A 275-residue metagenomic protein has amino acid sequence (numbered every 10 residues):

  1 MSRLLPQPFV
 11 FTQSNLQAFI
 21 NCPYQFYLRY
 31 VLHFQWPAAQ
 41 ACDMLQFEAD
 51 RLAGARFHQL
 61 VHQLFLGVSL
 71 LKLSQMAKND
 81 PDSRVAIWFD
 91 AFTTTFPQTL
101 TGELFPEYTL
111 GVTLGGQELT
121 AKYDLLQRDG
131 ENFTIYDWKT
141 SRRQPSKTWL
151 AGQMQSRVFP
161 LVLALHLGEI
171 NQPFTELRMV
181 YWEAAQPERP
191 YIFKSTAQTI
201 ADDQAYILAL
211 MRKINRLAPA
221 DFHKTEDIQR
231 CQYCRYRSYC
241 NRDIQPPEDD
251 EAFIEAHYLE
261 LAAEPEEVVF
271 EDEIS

Functional and structural regions predicted by a protein language model:
M1-Q63: Charged, glycine-rich intrinsically disordered N-terminal tails and low-complexity linkers that flank
M1-Q7, L16, T113-Q117, L167 (+1 more regions): Anion-coordinating catalytic cores for phosphoryl-, nucleotidyl-, and glycosidic chemistry
F11, A164-S275: Metal-dependent nuclease catalytic regions and adjoining charged, substrate-binding loops involved in nucleic-acid end
C22, F57-H58, L125, F159 (+2 more regions): A residue-level signal for conserved active-site and pocket-lining positions in enzyme catalytic cores
F34, Q63-G67, V162-E169: Active-site catalytic microenvironments for nucleophilic, acid-base chemistry
A38-M44, S69-K72, Q144-T148, E169 (+1 more regions): Short, polar/flexible loop-turn hinges at active-site or ligand-entry regions and domain interfaces
A41-T113: A non-catalytic, helix-rich entry segment at domain boundaries
Y108-A209: Mg2+/Mn2+-dependent nuclease catalytic core
